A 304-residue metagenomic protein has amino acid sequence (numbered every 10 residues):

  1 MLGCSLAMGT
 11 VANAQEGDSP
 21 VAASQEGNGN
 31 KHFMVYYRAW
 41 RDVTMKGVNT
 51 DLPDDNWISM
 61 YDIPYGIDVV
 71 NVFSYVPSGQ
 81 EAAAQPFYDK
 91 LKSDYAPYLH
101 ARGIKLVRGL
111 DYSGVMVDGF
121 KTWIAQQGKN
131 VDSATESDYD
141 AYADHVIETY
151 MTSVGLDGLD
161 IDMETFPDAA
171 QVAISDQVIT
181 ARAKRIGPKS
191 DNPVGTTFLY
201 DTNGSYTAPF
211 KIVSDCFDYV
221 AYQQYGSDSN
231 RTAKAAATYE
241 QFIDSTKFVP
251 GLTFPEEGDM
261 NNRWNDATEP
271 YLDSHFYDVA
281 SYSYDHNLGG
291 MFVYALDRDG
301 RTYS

Functional and structural regions predicted by a protein language model:
M1-G3: Sec-dependent N-terminal signal peptides
L6-A23: Sec-dependent signal peptide cleavage junction
A23-F276, D285-L288, D297, R301-S304: Chitinase-like catalytic core of GlcNAc-active glycosidases
